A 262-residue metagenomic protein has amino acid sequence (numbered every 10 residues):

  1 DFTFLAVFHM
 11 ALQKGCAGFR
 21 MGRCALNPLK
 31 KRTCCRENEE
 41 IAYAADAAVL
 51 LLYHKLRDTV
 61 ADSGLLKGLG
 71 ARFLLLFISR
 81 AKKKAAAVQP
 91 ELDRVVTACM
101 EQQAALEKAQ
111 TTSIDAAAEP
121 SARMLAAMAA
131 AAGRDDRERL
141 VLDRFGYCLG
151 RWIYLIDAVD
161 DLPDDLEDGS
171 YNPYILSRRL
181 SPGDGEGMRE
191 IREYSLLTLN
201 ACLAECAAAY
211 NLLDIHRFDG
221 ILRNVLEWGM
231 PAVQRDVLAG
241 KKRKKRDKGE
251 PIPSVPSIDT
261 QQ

Functional and structural regions predicted by a protein language model:
D1-A127, A131-R144, R151, L155-R192 (+8 more regions): Acidic catalytic motifs of isoprenoid enzymes
R223-W228: A glycine-rich phosphate-binding loop feature that marks nucleotide/adenosyl-phosphate handling sites
K241-I252: Low-complexity, proline/glycine-enriched hydrophobic segments characteristic of transmembrane helices
E250-Q262: Long, low-complexity, intrinsically disordered segments
